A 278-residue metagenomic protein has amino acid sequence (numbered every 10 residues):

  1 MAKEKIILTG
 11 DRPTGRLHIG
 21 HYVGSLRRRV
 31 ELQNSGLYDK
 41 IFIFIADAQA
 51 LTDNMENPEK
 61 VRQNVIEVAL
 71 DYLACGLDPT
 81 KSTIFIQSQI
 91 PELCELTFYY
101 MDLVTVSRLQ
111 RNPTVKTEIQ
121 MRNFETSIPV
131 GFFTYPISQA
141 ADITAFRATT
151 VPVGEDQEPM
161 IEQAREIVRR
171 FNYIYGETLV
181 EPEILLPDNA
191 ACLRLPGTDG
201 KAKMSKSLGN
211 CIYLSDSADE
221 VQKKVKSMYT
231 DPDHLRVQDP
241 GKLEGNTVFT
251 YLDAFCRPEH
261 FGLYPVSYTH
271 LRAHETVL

Functional and structural regions predicted by a protein language model:
A2-A141: N-terminal Rossmann-like or analogous alpha/beta NTP/dinucleotide-binding catalytic cores that position adenine
L17, M55-I66, L70-L73, T83-I90 (+4 more regions): Conserved phosphate-binding loops in nucleotide/dinucleotide-binding enzymes
L73, L77, T105-R108, A145 (+5 more regions): Hydrophobic/aromatic-lined pockets within catalytic cores
F124-I167, F171: Internal, conserved structured core segments that host functional sites
N172-A202, K206-S207: Feature 926 captures the class I aminoacyl-tRNA synthetase adenylation module centered on the KMSKS loop
P265-Y268: Short, compositionally biased segments
H270-L278: Single conserved hydrophobic/aromatic residue that forms the stacking wall/gate of nucleotide- or nucleobase-binding
